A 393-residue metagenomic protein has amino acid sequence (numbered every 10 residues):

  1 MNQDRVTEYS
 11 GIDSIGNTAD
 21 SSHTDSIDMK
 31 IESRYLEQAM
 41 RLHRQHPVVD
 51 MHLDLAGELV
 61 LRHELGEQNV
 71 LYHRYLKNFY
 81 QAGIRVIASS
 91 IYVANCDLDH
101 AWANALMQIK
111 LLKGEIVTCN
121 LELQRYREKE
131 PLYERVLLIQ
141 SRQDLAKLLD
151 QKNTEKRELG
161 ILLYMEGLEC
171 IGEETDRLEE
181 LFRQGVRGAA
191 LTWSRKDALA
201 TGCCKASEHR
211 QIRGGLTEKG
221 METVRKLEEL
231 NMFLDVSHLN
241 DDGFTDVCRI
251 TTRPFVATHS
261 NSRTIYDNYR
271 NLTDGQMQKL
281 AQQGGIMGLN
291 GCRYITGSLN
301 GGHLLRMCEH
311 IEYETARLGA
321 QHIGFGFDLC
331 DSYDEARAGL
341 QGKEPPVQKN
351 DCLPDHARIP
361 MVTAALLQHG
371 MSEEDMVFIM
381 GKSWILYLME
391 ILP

Functional and structural regions predicted by a protein language model:
N2-R210, D267-P393: N-terminal hydrophobic targeting/anchoring segments and the immediately downstream early-domain regions of hydrolases
C170-G172, E180-R270: Divalent metal-binding pocket/active-site signature
